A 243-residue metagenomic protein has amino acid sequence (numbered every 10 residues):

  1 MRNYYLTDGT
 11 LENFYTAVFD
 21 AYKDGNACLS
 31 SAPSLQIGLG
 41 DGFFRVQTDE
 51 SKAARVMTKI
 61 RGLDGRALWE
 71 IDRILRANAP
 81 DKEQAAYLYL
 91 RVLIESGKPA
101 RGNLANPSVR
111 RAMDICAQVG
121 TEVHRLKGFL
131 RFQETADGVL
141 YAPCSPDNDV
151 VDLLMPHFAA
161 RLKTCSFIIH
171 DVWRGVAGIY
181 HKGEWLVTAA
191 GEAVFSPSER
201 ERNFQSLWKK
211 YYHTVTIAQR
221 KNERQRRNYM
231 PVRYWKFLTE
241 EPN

Functional and structural regions predicted by a protein language model:
M1-E50: N-terminal ordered "arm"
N3-T10, F44, P107, V139-V150 (+1 more regions): Conserved aromatic-histidine-acidic binding/catalytic patches
N13-D24, Y87-E95, L153-A160, S206-H213: Short, hydrophobic/amphipathic alpha-helical patches that form generic packing surfaces within helical domains
G25-N26, L63, A67, K82 (+6 more regions): Short secondary-structure junctions and interdomain/linker hinges
S31-L126: Charged, alpha-helical interface segments at or near domain boundaries
F44-S51, W185-P197: Acidic, Ser/Thr-rich peripheral helices and adjacent loops at domain boundaries
P99-A189: Internal, well-folded beta-alpha domain core
S166, A177-G178, K182, S196-N243: Long, compositionally biased intrinsically disordered terminal regions
